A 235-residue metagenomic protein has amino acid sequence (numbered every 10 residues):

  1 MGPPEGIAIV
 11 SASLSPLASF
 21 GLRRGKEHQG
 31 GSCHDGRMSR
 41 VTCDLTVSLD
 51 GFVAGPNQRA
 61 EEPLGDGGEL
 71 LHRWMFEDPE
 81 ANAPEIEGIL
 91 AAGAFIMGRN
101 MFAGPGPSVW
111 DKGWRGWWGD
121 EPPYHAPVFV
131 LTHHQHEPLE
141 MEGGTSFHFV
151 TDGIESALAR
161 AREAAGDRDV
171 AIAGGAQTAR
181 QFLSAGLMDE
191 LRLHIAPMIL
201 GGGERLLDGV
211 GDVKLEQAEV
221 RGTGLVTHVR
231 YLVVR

Functional and structural regions predicted by a protein language model:
M1-V10: Extreme N-terminal basic, low-complexity initiation segments that serve as generic localization/processing leaders
S11-S15: Low-acidity, Ser/Thr- and Arg-rich intrinsically disordered low-complexity segments
R24, H28-R235: Enzymes that bind and transform nitrogen-containing heteroaromatic metabolites
